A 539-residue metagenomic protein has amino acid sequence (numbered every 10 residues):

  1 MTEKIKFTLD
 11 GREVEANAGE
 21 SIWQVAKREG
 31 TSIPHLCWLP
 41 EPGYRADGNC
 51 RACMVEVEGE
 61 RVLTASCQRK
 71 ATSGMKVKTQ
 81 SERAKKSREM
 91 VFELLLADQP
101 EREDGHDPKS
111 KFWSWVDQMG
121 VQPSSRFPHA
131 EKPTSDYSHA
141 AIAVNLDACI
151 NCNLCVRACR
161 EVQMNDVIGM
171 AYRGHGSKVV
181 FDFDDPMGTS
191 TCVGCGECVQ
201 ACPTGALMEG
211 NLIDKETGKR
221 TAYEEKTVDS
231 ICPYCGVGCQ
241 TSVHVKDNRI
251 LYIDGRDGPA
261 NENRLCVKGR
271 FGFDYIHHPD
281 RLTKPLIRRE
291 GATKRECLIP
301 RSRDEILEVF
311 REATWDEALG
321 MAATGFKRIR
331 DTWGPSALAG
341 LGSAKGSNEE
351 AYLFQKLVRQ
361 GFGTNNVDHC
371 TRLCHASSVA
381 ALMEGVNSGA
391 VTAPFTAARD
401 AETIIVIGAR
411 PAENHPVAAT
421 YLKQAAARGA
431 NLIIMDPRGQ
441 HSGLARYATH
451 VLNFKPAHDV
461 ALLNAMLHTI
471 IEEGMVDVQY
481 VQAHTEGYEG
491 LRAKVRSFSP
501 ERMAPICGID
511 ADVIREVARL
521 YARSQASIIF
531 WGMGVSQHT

Functional and structural regions predicted by a protein language model:
T2-G19, V57-G59, G74-E473, D510: N-terminal export/assembly segments and adjacent metallocofactor-ligating motifs of anaerobic energy-metabolism
E3, T31-P34, Q68-S73, G176-K178 (+3 more regions): Short acidic (Asp/Glu) and glycine-rich catalytic loops that position anionic groups and cofactors
F7, E13-S73, R83-S87: N-terminal cofactor/phosphate-binding cores enriched in small/glycine residues, especially glycine-rich loops such as
K27, A426-A427, A522: Anion (oxyanion) recognition and catalysis
C37-P42, C53, A130, L373-C374 (+2 more regions): Short linear loop/turn motifs
E41-R45, G342-A344, T371-L373, G532-M533: Active-site nucleophile and cofactor-binding loops and adjacent substrate-binding regions of central metabolic enzymes
M466, Q482-T539: Active-site phosphate/pyrophosphate-binding segments
